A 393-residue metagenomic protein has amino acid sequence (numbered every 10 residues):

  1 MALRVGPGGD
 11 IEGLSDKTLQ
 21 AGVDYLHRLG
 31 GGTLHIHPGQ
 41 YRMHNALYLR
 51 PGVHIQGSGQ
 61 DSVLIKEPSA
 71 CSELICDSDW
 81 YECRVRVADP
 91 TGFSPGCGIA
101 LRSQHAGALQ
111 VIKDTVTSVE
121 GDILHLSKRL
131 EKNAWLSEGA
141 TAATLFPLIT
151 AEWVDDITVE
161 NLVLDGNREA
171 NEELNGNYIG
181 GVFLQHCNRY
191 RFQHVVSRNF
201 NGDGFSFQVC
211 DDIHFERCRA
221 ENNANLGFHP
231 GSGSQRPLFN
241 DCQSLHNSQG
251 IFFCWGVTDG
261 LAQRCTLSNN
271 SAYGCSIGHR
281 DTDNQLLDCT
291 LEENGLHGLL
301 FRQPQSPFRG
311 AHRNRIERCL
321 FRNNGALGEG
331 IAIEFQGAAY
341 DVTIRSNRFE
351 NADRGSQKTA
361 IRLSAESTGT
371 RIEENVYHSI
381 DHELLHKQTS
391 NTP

Functional and structural regions predicted by a protein language model:
P7-G9, H37-Y41, A46, G52 (+20 more regions): Beta-strand repeat scaffolds of extracellular/surface proteins
D10, D16, Q20-V23, H27-H54 (+4 more regions): N-terminal extracellular ligand-recognition/capping segment immediately after the signal peptide
G31-G32, M43-A46, K66-E67, R168-N175 (+9 more regions): Short glycine/acidic-rich loop motifs that flank beta-strands on beta-rich extracellular proteins
H35, R42, Y48, Q56 (+21 more regions): Extracellular beta-strand solenoid repeats
E67-D79, P90-T91, G107-N175: Small/polar beta-strand repeat architecture
D155-R168, N188-N199, D211-L226, S234-Q249 (+6 more regions): Right-handed parallel beta-helix
